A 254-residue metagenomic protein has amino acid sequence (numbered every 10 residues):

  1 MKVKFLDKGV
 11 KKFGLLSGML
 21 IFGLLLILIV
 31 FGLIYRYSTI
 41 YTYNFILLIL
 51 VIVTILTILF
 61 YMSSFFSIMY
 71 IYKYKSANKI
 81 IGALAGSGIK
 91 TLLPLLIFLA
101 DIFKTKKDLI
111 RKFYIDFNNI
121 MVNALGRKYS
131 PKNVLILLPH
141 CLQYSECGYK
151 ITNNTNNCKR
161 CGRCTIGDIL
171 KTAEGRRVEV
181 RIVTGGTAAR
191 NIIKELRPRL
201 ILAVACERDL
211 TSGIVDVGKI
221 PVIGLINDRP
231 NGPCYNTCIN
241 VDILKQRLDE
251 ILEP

Functional and structural regions predicted by a protein language model:
D7-S17, I29-R163: N-terminal, charge-rich interaction modules
T91-P94, F98, I223-P254: Ser/Thr/Gly-rich flexible loops in soluble cytosolic domains mediating phosphotransfer, phosphorylation
L138-P139, R181-G186, L202-C206: Short His-Asn-centered micro-motif
N156-K159, G213-P230: A short, gly/pro- and small-residue-rich
G162-R181: Mid-length scaffold segments of soluble, non-membrane domains
I166, A189-N191, D209-S212: Short, well-ordered alpha-helical microsegments
R197-R199: Proline-aspartate-enriched helix->loop->beta-strand connector
